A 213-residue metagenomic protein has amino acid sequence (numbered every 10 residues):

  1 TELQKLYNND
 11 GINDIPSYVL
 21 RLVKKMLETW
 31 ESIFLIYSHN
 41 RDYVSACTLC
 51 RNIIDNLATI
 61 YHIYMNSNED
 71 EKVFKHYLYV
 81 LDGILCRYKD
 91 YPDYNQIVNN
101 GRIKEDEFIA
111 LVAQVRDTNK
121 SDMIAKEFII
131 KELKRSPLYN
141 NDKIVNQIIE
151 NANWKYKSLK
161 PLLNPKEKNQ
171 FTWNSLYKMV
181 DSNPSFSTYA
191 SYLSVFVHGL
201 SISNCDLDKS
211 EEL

Functional and structural regions predicted by a protein language model:
T1-S17, E28, G83-L213: Secondary-shell segments that build the walls of catalytic and ion/ligand-binding clefts
L3-N66: Long, hydrophobic/aromatic-enriched structural stretches that serve as scaffold segments
R41-S45, L49-D106: Internal, hydrophobic cores of structured domains that mediate oligomerization or house catalytic pockets within large
